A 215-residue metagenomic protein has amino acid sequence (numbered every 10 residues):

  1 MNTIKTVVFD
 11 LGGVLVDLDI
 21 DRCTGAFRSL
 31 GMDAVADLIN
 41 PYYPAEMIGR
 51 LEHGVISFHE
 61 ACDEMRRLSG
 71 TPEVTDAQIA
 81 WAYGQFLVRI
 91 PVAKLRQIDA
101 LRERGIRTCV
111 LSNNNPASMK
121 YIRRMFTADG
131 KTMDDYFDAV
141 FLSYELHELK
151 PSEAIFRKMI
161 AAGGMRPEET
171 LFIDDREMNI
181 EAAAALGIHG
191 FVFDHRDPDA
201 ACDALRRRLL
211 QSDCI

Functional and structural regions predicted by a protein language model:
M1-K5, N115-P116, K120-I215: Asp-based, Mg2+/Mn2+-dependent phosphohydrolase catalytic module
N2-R96, E103-R104, R207: N-terminal helical cap/lid subdomain that shapes the substrate entry/recognition surface in HAD-like hydrolases
D10-G13, G54, V110, V140 (+1 more regions): Generic structural signal for small/hydrophobic residues in well-ordered secondary structure, especially within
D17, S112, I173: Active-site-adjacent beta-strand anchor residues
L95-D99, V110, F156, I180: Short amphipathic alpha-helical segments and helix-helix/interface helices
R102-E103, A184: Anion (oxyanion) recognition and catalysis
R104-G105, Y136: Structured helix-beta-strand junction loops
R107-C109, H189: Proline-centered loop/turn at the N-terminus of a beta-strand
